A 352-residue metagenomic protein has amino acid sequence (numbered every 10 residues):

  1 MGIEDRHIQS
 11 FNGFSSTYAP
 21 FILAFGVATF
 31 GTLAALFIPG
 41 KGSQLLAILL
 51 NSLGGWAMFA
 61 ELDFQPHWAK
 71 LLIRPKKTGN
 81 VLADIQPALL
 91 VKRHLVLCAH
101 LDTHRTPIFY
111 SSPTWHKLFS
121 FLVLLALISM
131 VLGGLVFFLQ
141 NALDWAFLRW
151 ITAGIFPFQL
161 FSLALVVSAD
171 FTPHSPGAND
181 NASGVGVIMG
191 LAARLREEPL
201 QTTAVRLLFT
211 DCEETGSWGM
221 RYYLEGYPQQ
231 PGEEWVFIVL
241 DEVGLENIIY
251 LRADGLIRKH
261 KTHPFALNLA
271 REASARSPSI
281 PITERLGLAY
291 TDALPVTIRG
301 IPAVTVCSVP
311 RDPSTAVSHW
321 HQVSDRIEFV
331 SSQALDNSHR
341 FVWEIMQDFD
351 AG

Functional and structural regions predicted by a protein language model:
M1-G352: Secretory-pathway/membrane protein signature
